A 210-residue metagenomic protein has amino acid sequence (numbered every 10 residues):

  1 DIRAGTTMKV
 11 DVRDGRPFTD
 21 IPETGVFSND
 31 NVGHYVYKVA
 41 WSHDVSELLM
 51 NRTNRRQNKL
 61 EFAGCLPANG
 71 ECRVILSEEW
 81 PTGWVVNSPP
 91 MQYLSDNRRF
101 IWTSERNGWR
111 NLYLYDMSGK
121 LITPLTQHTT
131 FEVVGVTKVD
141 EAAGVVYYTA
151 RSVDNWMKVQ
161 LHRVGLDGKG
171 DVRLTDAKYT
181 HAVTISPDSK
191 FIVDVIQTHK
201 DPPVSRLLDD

Functional and structural regions predicted by a protein language model:
D1-L208: Beta-propeller folds
